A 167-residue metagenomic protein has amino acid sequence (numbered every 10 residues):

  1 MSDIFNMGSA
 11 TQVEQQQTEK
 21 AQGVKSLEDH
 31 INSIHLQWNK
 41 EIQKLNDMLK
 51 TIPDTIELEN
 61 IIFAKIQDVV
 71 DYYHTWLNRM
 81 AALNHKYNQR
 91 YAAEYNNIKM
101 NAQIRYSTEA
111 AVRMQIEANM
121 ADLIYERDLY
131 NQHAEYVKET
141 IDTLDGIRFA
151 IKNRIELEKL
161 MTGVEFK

Functional and structural regions predicted by a protein language model:
M1-H30, K167: Glycine- and charge-rich intrinsically disordered segments
S26, H30, I61, K65-D68 (+2 more regions): Non-transmembrane, amphipathic alpha-helical segments
Q37-D71: Short, charge-rich amphipathic alpha-helices with coiled-coil/heptad character
K40-Q43, D71, N78, H85 (+2 more regions): Generic structural signal for well-ordered, non-membrane alpha-helices
E57-E94: Short, well-structured hydrophobic secondary-structure segments
A81-D128: Extended, amphipathic alpha-helical coiled-coil scaffold segments used for oligomerization/tethering in eukaryotic
H85-Y95, I124-L157: Long amphipathic alpha-helical coiled-coil segments
E158-K167: Acidic, low-complexity, intrinsically disordered peripheral segments
